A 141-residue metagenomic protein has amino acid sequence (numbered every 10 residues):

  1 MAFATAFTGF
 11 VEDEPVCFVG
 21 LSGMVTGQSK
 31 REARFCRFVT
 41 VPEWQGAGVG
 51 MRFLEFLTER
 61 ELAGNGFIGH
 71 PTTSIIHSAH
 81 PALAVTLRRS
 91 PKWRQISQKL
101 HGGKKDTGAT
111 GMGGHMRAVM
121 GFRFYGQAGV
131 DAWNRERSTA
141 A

Functional and structural regions predicted by a protein language model:
M1-S29, E59-A141: Terminal substrate-recognition subdomain of acyl/acetyltransferases
S29-P42: Conserved acetyl-CoA binding element of GNAT-fold acetyltransferases
A33, M51-E55, P81, V85: A structural signal for well-ordered alpha-helical segments within the folded catalytic domains of diverse enzymes
T40, G46-E61: Conserved acetyl-CoA-binding loop-helix of GNAT-fold acetyltransferases
